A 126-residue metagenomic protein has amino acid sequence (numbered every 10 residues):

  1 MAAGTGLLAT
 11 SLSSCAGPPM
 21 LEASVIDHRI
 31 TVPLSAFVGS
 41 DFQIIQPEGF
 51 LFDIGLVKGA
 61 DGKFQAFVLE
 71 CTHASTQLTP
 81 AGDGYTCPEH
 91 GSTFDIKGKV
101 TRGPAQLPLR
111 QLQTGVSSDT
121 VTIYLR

Functional and structural regions predicted by a protein language model:
M1-A16: N-terminal export signals
C15-A81, P108-R126: N-terminal pre-ligand scaffold of iron-sulfur
A36-G39, T93-K99: Short Pro/Gly-enriched beta-strand edge/turn motifs at strand-loop
P47-G49, E89, I96: Structural motif
L69, H90, K97-K99, R126: Surface loops and adjacent helix of pleckstrin homology
L78-G82, D95-G98: Short Cys/His-rich "knuckle" micro-motifs
Y85-G91, T101-R110: Short cysteine/histidine-rich metal-coordination sites, predominantly Zn2+-binding motifs
